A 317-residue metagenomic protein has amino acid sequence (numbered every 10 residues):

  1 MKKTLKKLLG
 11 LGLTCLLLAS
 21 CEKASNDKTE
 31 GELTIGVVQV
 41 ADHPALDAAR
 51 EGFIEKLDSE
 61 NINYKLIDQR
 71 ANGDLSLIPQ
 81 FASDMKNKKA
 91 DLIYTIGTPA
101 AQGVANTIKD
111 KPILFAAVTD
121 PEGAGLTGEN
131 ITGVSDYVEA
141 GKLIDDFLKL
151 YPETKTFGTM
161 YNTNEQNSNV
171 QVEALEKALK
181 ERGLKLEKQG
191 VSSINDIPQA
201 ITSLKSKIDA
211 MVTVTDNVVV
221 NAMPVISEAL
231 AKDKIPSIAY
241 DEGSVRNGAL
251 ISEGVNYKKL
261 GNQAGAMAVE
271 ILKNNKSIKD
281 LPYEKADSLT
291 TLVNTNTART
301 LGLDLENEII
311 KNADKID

Functional and structural regions predicted by a protein language model:
L17-S20: C-terminal motif of bacterial Sec signal peptides marking the signal peptidase cleavage site
E22-A24: Bacterial signal peptide processing site
E32-I54, E60, I67-S76, N164: Extracytoplasmic "Venus flytrap"
I35, F53, D136-R182, P282-T297: An alpha-beta-alpha
D68-G123, D216-A231, I235-I238: Beta-alpha junction/loop-to-helix N-cap segments that form part of ligand/metal-binding clefts
G103, T107-G141, A239-I251: Flexible loop/hinge segments that line or gate small-molecule binding clefts
P121-L126, T132-T154, V255-K276: Hydrophobic alpha-helical segments within soluble ligand-binding/sensing domains
E270-D317: Hinge/cleft segment of the Venus flytrap/periplasmic-binding protein
